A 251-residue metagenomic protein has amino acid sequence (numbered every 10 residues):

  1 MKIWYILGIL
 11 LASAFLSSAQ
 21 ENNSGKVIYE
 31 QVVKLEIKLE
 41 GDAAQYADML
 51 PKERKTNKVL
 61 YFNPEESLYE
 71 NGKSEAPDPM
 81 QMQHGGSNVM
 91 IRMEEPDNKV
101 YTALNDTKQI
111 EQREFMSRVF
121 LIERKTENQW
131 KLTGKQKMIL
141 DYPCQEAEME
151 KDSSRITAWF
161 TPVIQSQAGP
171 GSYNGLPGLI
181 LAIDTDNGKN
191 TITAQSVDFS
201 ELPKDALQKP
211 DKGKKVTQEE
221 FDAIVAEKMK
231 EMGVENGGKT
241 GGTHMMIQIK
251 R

Functional and structural regions predicted by a protein language model:
W4-S13: Sec-dependent N-terminal signal peptides
F15-A19: Sec/Tat signal peptide C-region and signal peptidase I cleavage site
Q20-R251: Extended soluble regions of mature proteins
